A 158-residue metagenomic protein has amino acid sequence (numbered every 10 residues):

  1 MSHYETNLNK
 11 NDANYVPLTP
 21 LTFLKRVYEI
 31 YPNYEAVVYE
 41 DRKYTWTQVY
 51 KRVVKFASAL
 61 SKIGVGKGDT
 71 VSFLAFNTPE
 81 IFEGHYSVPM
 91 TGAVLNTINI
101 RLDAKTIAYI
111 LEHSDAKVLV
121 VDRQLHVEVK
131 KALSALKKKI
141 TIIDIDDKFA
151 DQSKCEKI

Functional and structural regions predicted by a protein language model:
M1-P17: Flexible, non-catalytic linker and terminal segments flanking ANL/adenylate-forming cores
D12-V16, Q48, N96-I98: Short, flexible loop segments at the rims of nucleotide/cofactor-binding pockets, characterized by
Y15, N33-T78, F82-Y86, D103-A108: Conserved AMP-binding/adenylate-forming core of the ANL superfamily
P17, L74, L119-D122: Active-site-adjacent beta-strand anchor residues
F23-T45, A150-S153: AMP-dependent adenylate-forming
V27, R52-V53, L125, L136: Hydrophobic/aromatic residues within well-ordered alpha-helical segments
K62-I63, M90-I158: Structural core segment of the AMP-binding/adenylate-forming
